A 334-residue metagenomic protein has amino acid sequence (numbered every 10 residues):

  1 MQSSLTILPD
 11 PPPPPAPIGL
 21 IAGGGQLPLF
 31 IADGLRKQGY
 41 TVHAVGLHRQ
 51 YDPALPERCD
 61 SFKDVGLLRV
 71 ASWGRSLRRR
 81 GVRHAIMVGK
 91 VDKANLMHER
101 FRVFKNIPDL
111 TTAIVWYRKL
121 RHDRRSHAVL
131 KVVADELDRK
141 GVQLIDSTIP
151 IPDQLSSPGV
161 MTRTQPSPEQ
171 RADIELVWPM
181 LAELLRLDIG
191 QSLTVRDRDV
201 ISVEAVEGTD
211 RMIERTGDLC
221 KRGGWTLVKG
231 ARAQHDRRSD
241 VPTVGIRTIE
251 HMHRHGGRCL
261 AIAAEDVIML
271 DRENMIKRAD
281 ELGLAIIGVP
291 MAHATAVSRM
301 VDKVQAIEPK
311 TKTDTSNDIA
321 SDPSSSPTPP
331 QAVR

Functional and structural regions predicted by a protein language model:
I7-Y40, A44-V45: N-terminal basic/disordered segments at the start of proteins
P17-G19, Y40-V45, R83-A85, A134 (+8 more regions): Structural motif
L35, Q143, S147-I249: Conserved mixed alpha/beta catalytic, RNA-binding, or beta-rich assembly cores of soluble enzyme, regulatory
G46-P53, K90, K131: Short, polar loop motifs at secondary-structure junctions
H48-V82, F104-T112, R211-E308, P329 (+1 more regions): Feature captures the catalytic cores and cofactor-binding loops of soluble hydro-lyases/lyases that act on carboxylate
V65-V70, H84-H98, D123: Long amphipathic alpha-helical segments
F101-T162: Hydrophobic alpha-helical segments and helix pairs
K312-R334: Long, low-complexity, intrinsically disordered segments
